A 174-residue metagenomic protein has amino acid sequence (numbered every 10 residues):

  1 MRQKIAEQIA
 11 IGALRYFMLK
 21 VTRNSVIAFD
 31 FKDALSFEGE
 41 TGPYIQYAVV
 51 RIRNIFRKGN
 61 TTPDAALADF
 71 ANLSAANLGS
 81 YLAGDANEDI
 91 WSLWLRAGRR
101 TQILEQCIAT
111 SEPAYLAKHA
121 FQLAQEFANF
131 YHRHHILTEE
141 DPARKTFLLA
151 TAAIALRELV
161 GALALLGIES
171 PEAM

Functional and structural regions predicted by a protein language model:
M1-M174: Non-catalytic interaction-recognition regions
